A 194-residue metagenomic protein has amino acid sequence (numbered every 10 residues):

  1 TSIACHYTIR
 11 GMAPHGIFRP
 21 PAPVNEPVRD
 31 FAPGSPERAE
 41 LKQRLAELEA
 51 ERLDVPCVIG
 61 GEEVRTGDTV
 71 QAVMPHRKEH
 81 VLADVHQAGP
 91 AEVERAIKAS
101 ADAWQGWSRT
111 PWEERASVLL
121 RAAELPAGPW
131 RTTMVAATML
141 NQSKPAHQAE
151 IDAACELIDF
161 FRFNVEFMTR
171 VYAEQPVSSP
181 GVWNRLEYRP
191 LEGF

Functional and structural regions predicted by a protein language model:
T8-L82: Hydrophobic face of amphipathic alpha-helices that form TPR/SEL1-like repeat modules and related alpha-solenoid
D30-P33, Q43, G61, Q87 (+3 more regions): Generic structural "secondary-structure junction" signal
E51, C57, P111, Y188-F194: Short, intrinsically disordered, charge-balanced linker/junction segments flanking boundaries in proteins
G67, Q71-V73, R77-Y172: Glycine-rich loop-to-alpha-helix module at the N-terminal edge of alpha/beta enzyme cores
A173-F194: Conserved small-residue-rich beta-alpha loop and adjacent elements that most often cradle the phosphate/pyrophosphate
